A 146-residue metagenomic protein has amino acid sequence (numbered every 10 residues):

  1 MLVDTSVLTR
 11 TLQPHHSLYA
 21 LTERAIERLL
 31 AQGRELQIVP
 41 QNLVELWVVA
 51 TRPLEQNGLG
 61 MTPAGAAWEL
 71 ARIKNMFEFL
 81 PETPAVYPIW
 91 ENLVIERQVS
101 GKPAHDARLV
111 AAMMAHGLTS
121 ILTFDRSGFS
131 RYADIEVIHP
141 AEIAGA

Functional and structural regions predicted by a protein language model:
M1-I38, E55-G65, A144-A146: Short, well-structured N-terminal submotif of metal-dependent ribonuclease cores
R10-L12, V49, Y132: Residues that scaffold the ATP/ADP-binding catalytic core of kinase and kinase-like folds
Q37-P40, T123: Short beta-strand segments at enzyme active-site cores
L43, R126, D134: ATP/adenylate-binding site constellation spanning eukaryotic-like Ser/Thr protein kinases, ABC-transporter
V49-L80: Helix-adjacent hinge/juxtasegments
E69-Y87, E91, R97-Q98, F129-A146: Short acidic, glycine/proline-enriched helix-loop-strand junctions
E78-R126: Active-site neighborhoods of divalent-metal-dependent phosphate/nucleic-acid chemistry enzymes
